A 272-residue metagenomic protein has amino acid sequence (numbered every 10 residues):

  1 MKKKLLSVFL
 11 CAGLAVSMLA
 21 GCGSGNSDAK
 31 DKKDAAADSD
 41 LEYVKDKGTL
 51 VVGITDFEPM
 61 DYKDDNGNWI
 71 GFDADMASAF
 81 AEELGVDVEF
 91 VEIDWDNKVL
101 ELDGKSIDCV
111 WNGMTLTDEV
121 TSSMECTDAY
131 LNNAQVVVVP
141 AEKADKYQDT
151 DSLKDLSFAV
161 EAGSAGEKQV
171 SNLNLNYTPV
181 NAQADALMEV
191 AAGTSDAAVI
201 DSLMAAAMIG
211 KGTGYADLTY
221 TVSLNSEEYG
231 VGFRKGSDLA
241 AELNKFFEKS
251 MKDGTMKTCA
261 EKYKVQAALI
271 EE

Functional and structural regions predicted by a protein language model:
L5, M18-K33: Bacterial lipoprotein signal-peptidase II cleavage site
G23-G25, A74-E83, S164, E228-A267: Extended ligand-binding regions for polar small-molecule ligands
K30-G113: Extracytoplasmic small-molecule ligand-binding "clamshell" domains of the periplasmic binding protein/Venus flytrap
Y43, V139-S157: Flexible hinge/capping segments at coil-to-helix
T49-I54, D149-G163: Short loop->beta-strand "edge-of-pocket" segments that line small-molecule binding or catalytic clefts across diverse
L50-V51, G85-D87, G104-N112, L156 (+2 more regions): Alpha-to-beta junction loops
E89-L102, D145, A162-A165, T178-A192 (+1 more regions): Short helix-initiation/N-cap motifs at beta->coil->alpha
N132-V139, S202, A206-E248, Q266-E272: Periplasmic-binding protein-like
